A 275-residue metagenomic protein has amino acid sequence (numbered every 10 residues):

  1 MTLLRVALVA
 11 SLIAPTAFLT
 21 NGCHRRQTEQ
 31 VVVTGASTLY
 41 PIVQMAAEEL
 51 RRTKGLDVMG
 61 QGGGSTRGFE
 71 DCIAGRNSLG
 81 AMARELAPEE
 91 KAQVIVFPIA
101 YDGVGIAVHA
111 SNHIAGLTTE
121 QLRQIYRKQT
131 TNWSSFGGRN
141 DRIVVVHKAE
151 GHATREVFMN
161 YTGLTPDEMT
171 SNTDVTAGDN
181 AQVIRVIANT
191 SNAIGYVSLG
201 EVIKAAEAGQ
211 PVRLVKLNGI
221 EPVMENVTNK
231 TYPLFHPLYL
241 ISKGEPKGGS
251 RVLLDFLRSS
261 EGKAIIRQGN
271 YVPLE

Functional and structural regions predicted by a protein language model:
M1-V9: Bacterial N-terminal signal peptides that target proteins for export
L8-A17: Hydrophobic helical h-region of N-terminal Sec-dependent signal peptides in bacterial secretory/periplasmic proteins
C23-E275: Exported/periplasmic ABC-transporter solute-binding proteins
